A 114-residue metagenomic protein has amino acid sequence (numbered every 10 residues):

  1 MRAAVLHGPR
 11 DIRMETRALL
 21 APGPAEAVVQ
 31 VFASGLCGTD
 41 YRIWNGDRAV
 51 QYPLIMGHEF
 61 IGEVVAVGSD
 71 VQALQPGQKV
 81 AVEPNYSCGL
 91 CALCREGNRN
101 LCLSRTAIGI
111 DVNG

Functional and structural regions predicted by a protein language model:
M1-A4: Short structural boundary motif marking the start of a folded domain
H7-R10, S34-L36: Short polar catalytic/cofactor-binding loops
D11-M14, T39: Short N-terminal binding/cap micro-motifs at the start of the first secondary-structure element
L20-G35, W44-R95, N100, V112: Glycine-rich beta-strand-centered segment in the early N-terminal region that forms part of a ligand/cofactor-binding
L103: An N-cap/entry alpha-helix motif that binds or orients negatively charged groups
